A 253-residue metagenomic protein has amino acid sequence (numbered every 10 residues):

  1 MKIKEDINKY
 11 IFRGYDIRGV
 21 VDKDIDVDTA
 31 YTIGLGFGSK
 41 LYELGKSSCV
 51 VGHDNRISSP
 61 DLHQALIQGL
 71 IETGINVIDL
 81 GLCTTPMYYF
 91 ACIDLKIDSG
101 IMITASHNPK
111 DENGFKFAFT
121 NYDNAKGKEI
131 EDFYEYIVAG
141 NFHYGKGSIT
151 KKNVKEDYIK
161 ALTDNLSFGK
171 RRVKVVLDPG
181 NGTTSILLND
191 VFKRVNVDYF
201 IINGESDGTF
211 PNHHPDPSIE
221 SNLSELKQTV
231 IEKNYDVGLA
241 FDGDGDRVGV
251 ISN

Functional and structural regions predicted by a protein language model:
M1-G19, T120-G140, A240-D242: Short, compositionally biased "basic patch" segments
M1-Q68, E72-T73, K151-V173: An N-terminal, well-structured beta->alpha segment
R18-V21, D54, C83, K116 (+2 more regions): Gly/Ser/Thr-rich beta-alpha loop segments that engage phosphate groups in nucleotides
D24-D26, H213-H214, N253: Short, solvent-exposed loop/turn segments at secondary-structure boundaries
E43, S48-E112, V191-V250: N-terminal small/polar loop signature for handling phosphorylated ligands or for N-terminal nucleophile
N113-K233: Gly/Ser/Thr-enriched, mixed-charge loops and adjacent short helices that form phosphate/oxyanion-binding elements
F117-T120, G249-N253: Short beta-strand-to-turn element immediately C-terminal to the catalytic PLP-Schiff-base lysine in fold type I
